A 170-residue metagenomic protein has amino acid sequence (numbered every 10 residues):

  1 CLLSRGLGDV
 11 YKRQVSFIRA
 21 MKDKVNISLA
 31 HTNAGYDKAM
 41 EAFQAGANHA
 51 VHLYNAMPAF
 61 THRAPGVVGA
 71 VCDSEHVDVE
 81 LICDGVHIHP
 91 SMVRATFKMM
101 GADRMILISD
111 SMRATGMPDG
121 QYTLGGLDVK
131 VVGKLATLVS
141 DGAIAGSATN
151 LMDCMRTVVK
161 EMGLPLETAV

Functional and structural regions predicted by a protein language model:
C1-Y11: Single conserved hydrophobic/aromatic residue that forms the stacking wall/gate of nucleotide- or nucleobase-binding
G8, A30, V51, S109: Active-site flanking residues adjacent to catalytic metal/cofactor-binding acidic residues
D9-R13, G35, A39, F43 (+2 more regions): Active-site loop-to-helix "anion-binding N-cap" substructures in soluble metabolic enzymes
K12-R13, I27-N33, I82-M99, T115: Active-site glycine- and acidic-residue-rich loops that bind and position anionic ligands or nucleotide-like cofactors
R13-A20, K38-Q44, V93-T96: Distinct, well-ordered alpha-helical segments
V15-I18, H62, M92-V93, M117-Q121: Short acidic, glycine/serine/threonine-rich loops at helix termini
A20-I27, Q44-V51, D73-D78, M99-R104: Glycine-enriched alpha-helix->loop->beta-strand junction motifs that scaffold or abut catalytic
G66-L81, G85, F97-V170: His/Asp/Glu-enriched, well-ordered alpha-helical/loop segment that forms or immediately abuts the divalent-metal
